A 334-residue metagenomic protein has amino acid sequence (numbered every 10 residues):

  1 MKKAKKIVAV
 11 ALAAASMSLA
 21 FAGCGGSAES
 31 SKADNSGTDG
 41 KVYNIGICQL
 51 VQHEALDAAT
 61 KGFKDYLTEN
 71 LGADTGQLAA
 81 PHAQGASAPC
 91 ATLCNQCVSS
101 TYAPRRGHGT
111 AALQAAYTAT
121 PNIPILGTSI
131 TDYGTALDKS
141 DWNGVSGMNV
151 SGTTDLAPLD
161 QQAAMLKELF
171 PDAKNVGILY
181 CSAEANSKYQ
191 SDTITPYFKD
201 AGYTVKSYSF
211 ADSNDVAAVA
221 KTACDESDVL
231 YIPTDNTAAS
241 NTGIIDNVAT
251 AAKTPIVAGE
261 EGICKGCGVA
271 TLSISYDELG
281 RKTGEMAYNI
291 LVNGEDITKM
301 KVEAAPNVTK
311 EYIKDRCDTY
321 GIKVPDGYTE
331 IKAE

Functional and structural regions predicted by a protein language model:
M1-N44: Short, low-complexity disordered leader/linker segments with a strong preference for bacterial N-terminal type II
K32, D39-K64, N70, A79-P89 (+2 more regions): Extracytoplasmic "Venus flytrap"
T38, Y133-A173, I274-E295: Hydrophobic alpha-helical segments within soluble ligand-binding/sensing domains
I45, F63, S151-F198, D296 (+1 more regions): An alpha-beta-alpha
E69-C90, N149, T195-S213: Short beta-strand elements in bilobed, periplasmic/extracellular small-molecule ligand-binding domains
A79, A83-S140, D235-G259: Beta-alpha junction/loop-to-helix N-cap segments that form part of ligand/metal-binding clefts
A185-T254, E260: Pocket-lining segment of extracytoplasmic ligand-binding domains
G262-D315: Flexible loop/turn connectors
